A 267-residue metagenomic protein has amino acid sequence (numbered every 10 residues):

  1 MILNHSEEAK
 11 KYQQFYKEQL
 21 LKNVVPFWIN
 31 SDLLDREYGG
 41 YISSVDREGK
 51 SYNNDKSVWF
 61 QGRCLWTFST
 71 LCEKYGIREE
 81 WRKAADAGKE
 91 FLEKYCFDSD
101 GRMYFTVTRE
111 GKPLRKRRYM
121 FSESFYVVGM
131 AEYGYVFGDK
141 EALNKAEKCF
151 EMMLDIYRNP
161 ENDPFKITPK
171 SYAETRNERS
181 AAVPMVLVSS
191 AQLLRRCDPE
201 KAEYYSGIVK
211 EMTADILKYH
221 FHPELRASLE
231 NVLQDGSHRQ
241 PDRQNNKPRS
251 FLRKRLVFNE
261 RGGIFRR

Functional and structural regions predicted by a protein language model:
M1-R267: Glycan-recognition and catalytic cores of secretory/periplasmic carbohydrate-active enzymes
